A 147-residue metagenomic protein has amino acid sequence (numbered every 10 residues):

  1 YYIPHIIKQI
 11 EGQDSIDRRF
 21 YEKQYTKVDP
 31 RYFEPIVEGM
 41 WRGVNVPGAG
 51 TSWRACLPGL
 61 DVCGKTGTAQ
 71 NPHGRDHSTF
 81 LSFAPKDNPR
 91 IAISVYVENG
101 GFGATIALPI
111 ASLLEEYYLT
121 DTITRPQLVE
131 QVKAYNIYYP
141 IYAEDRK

Functional and structural regions predicted by a protein language model:
Y1-Y25, R31, V37-R125: Active-site beta-strand/loop architecture of penicillin-binding DD-peptidases
R125-K147: Short, highly charged C-terminal tails/helix-capping segments
